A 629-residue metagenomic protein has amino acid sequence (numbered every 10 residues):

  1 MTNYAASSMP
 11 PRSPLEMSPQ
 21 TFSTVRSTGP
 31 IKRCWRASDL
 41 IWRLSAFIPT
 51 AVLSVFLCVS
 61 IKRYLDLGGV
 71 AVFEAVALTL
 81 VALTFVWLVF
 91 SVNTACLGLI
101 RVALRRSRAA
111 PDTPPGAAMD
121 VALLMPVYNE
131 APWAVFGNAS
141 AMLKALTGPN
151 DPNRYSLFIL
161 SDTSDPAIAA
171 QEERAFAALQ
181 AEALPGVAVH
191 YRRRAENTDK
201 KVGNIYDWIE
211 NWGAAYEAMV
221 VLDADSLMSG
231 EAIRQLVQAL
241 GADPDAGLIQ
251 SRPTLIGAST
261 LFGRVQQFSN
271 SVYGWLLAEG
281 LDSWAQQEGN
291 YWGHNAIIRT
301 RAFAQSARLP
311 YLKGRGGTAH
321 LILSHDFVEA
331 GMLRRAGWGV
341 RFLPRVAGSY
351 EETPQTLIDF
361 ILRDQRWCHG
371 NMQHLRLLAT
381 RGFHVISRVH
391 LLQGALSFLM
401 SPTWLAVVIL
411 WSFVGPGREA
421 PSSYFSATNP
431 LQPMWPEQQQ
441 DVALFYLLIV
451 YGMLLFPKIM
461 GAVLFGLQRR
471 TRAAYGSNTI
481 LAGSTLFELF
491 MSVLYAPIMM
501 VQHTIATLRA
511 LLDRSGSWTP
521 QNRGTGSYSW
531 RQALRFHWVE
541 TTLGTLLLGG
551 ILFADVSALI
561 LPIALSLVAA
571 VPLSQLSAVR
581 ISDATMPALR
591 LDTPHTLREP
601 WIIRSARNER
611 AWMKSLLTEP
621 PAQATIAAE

Functional and structural regions predicted by a protein language model:
T2-P115, H390-F425, L454-V463, V556-P587: N-terminal membrane-anchoring/stem segments of glycan-assembly enzymes
T2-Y4, R12-E16, N93-G382: Internal catalytic domains of large membrane-associated glycosyltransferases
G29-P49, L124-V135, T380-A406, A482-I498 (+1 more regions): Loop-to-transmembrane boundary segments
L67-T79, T428-L444, I480-S484, Y528: Membrane-interface segments at the starts/ends of alpha-helical transmembrane spans
S107-P126, Y475-M491, L591-P600: Membrane-cytosol interface motif
D225, Q575-E629: Cytosolic/matrix-facing juxtamembrane and C-terminal tails of multi-pass cellular membrane proteins
S269-W275, D359-R381, V408, V450-F465 (+1 more regions): Catalytic core of nucleotide-sugar-dependent glycosyltransferases
R363, G370, H374-L375, G476-Q521 (+2 more regions): Membrane-proximal soluble regions of multi-pass membrane proteins
